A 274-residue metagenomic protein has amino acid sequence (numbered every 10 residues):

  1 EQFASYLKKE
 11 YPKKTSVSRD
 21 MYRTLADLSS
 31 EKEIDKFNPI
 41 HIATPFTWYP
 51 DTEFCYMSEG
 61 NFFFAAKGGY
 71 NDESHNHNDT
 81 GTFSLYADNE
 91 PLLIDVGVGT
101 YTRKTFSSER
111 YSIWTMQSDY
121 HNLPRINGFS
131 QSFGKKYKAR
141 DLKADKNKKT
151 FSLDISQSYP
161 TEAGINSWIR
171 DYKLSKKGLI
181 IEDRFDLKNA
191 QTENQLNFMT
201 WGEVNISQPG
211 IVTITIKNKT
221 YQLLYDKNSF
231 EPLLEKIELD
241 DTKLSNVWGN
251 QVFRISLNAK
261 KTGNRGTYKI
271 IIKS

Functional and structural regions predicted by a protein language model:
E1-L92, A144-D145: Carbohydrate-active enzyme catalytic cores, enriched for enzymes that act on polyanionic acidic polysaccharides
E1-T24, Y101-S274: CBM-like, beta-strand-rich accessory domains located in the C-terminal region of large, secreted polysaccharide-active
N71, G99-T100: Short, solvent-exposed loop/turn segments at secondary-structure junctions
L93-V98: Catalytic Cys-His active-site segments of thiol-dependent hydrolases/isopeptidases
